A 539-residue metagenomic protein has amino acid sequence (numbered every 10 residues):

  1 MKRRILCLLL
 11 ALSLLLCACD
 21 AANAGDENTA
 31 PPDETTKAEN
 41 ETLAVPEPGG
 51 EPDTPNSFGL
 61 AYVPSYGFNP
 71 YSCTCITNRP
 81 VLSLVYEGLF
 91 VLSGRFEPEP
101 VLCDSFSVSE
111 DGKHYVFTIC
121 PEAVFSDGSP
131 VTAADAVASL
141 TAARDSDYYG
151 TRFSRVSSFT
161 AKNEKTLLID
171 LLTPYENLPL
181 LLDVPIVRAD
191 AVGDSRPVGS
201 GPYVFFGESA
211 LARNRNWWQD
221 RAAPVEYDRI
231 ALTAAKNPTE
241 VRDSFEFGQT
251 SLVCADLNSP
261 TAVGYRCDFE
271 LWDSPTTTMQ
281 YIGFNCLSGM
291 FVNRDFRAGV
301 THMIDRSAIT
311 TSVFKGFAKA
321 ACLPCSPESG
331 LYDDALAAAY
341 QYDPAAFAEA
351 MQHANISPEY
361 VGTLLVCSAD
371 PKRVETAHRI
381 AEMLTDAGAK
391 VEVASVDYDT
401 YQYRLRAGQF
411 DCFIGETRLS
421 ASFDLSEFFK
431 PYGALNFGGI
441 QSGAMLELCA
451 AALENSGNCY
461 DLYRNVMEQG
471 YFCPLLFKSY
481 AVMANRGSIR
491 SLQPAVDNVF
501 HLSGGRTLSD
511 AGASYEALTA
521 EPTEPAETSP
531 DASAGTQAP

Functional and structural regions predicted by a protein language model:
L60-E110, T141: N-terminal lobe/hinge region of extracytoplasmic solute-binding protein
D104-Y149, M290-V292: Aromatic- and charge-enriched surface segment that lines or borders ligand/interaction sites
T160, F206-A210, A231-L287, E416: Extracellular/periplasmic solute-recognition and catalytic clefts
D170-A231, K236-T239, G512-E516: Gly/Pro-rich hinge or "lid" segments in bacterial periplasmic/extracellular proteins
L287, F291-S329, L462-F472, L476: Periplasmic-binding protein-like
A318-A354, P371-R373: Structural transition elements
Q352-L419: Ligand/substrate-recognition segments at binding pockets and active sites
E392-Y401, S426-S488, S514-P539: Extracytoplasmic/peripheral linker and loop segments enriched in polar/acidic and small residues with frequent Thr/Pro
